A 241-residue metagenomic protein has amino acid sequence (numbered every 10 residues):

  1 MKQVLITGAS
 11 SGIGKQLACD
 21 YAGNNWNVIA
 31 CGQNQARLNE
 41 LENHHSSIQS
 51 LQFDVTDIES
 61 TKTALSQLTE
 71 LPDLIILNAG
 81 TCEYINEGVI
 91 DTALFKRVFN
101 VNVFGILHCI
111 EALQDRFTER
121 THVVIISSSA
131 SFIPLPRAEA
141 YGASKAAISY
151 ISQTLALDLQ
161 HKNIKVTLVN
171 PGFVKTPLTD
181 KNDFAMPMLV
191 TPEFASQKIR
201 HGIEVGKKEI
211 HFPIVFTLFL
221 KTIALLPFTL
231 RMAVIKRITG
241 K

Functional and structural regions predicted by a protein language model:
S10-S11: Conserved glycine-rich cofactor-binding loop
N24-E40: Conserved glycine-rich Rossmann-like NAD(P)H-binding loop of the short-chain dehydrogenase/reductase
H45-E59: Rossmann-fold cofactor-recognition segment
N86-F99: Substrate-binding pocket helix/loop in short-chain dehydrogenase/reductase
I110, S144: Active-site helix of classical SDR
S128: Residue(s) in the substrate-gating loop at a strand-loop-helix junction that position the organic substrate next
L168, F184-F219: C-terminal helical subdomain
